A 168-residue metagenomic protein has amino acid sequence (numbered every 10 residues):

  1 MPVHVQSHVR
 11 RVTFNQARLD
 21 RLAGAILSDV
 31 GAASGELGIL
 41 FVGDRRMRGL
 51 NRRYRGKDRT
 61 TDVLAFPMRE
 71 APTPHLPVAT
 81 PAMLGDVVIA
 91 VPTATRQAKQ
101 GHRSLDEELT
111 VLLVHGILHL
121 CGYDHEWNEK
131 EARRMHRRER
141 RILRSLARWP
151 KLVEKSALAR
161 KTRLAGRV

Functional and structural regions predicted by a protein language model:
M1-T110, L118-V168: An acidic/histidine-cluster motif and surrounding catalytic segment that typifies divalent-metal-assisted enzyme active
